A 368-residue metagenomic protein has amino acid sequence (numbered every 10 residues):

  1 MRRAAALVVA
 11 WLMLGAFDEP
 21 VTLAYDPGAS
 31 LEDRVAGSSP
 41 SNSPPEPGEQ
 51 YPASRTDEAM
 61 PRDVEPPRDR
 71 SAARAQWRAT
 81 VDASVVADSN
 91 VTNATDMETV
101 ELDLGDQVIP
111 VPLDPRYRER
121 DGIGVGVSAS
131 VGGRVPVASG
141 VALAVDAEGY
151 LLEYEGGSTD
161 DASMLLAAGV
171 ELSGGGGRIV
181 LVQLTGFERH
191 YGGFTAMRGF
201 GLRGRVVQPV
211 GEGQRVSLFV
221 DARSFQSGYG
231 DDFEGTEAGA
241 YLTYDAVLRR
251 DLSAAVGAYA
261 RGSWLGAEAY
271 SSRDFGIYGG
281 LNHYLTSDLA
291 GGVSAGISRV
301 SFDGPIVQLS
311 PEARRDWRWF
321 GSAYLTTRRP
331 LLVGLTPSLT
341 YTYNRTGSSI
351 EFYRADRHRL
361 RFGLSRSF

Functional and structural regions predicted by a protein language model:
V21-A167: Outer-membrane beta-barrel initiation region
A83-V91, G149-E155, A162, L172 (+11 more regions): Transmembrane beta-strands of outer-membrane beta-barrel pores
V85, V131-V135, V170-G174, V206-V210 (+5 more regions): Residue-level signature of outer-membrane beta-barrel architecture
T95-D106, S253, Y270-Y278, N282-P330 (+1 more regions): Outer-membrane beta-barrel transmembrane domain signature
E119-I123, G157-S163, G193-G199, G230-E237 (+3 more regions): Replace "Gram-negative outer membrane beta-barrel proteins" with "bacterial and organellar outer membrane beta-barrel
I123-V131, A162-A168, L184-G186, R198-G204 (+7 more regions): Hydrophobic, lipid-facing positions within transmembrane beta-strands of outer-membrane proteins
A138-L143, G174-V182, V210-L218, L248-V256 (+3 more regions): Repeated loop/turn-to-beta-strand initiation elements of outer-membrane beta-barrel proteins
A323-T327, T336, T340, A355-F368: Outer-membrane beta-barrel "beta-signal"
